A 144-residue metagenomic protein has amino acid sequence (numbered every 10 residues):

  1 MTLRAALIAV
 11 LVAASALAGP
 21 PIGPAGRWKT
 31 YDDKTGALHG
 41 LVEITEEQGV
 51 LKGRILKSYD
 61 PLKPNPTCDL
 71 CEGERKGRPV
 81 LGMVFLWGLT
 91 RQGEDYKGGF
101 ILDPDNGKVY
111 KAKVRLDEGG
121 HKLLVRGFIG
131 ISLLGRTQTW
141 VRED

Functional and structural regions predicted by a protein language model:
L3-A14: Sec-dependent N-terminal signal peptides
S15-A16, L51: Short beta-strand micro-motifs in enzyme catalytic cores
L17-R27: N-terminal helix-cap/turn-to-beta initiation motif at the start of protein domains
P24, T30-A112: Central antiparallel beta-sheet cores of small beta-barrel/beta-sandwich binding domains
K29, T45, R126, V141: Residue-level detector of conserved, well-ordered beta-strand and adjacent loop positions that form binding/recognition
G120-K122, F128-D144: Edge beta-strand at a domain terminus
